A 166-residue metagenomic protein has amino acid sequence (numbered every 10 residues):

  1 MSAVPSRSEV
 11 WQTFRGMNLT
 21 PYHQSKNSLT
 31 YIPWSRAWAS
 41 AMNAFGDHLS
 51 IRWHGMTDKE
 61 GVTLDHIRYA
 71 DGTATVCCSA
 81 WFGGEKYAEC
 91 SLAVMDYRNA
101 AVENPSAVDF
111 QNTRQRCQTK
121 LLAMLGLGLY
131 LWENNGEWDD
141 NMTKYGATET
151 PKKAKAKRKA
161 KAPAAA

Functional and structural regions predicted by a protein language model:
M1-A166: Polyanion-binding surfaces on beta-sheet-dominated domains and ring/shell assemblies
